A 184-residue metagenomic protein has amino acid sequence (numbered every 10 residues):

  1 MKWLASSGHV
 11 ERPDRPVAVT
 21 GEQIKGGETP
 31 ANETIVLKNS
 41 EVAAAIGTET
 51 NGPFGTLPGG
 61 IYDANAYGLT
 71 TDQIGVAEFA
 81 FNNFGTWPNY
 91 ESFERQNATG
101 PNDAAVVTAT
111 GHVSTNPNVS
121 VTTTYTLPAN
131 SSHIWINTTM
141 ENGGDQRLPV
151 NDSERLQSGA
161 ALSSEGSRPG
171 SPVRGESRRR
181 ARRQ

Functional and structural regions predicted by a protein language model:
M1-G26: N-terminal pre-domain segments of enzymes
T29, A77-I134, A161: Extended, loop-rich substrate-binding clefts of extracytoplasmic carbohydrate-active enzymes
K38-S40, S114: Short strand-coil-strand connectors
S40-V42, S132: Loop/turn elements at helix/coil->beta-strand transitions in domains of secreted/extracellular proteins
V42-I46, N51-L57, D145-L148: Primarily extracytoplasmic ectodomains and periplasmic/lumenal surface modules that are beta-strand-rich
T48-T50, G111-V113, Y125, M140 (+1 more regions): A mature extracytoplasmic/lumenal domain signature
G59-E78: Active-site-surrounding "flap" and adjacent substrate/cofactor-binding loops of secreted or lumenal enzymes, prototyped
A98, A104, N130-S131, W135-Q184: Polysaccharide-binding surfaces and accessory modules of carbohydrate-active proteins
